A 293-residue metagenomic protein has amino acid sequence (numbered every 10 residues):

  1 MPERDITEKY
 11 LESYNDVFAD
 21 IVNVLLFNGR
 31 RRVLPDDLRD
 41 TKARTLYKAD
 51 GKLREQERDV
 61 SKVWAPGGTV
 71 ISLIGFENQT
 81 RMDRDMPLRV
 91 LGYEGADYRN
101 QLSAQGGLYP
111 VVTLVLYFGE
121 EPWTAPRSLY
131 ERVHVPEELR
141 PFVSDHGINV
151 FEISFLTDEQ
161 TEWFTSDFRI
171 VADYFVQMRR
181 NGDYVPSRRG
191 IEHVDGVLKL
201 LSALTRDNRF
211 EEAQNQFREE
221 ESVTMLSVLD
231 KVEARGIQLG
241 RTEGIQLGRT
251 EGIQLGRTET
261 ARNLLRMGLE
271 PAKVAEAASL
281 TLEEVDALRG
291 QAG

Functional and structural regions predicted by a protein language model:
M1-G293: Elongated, amphipathic alpha-helical interaction scaffolds
